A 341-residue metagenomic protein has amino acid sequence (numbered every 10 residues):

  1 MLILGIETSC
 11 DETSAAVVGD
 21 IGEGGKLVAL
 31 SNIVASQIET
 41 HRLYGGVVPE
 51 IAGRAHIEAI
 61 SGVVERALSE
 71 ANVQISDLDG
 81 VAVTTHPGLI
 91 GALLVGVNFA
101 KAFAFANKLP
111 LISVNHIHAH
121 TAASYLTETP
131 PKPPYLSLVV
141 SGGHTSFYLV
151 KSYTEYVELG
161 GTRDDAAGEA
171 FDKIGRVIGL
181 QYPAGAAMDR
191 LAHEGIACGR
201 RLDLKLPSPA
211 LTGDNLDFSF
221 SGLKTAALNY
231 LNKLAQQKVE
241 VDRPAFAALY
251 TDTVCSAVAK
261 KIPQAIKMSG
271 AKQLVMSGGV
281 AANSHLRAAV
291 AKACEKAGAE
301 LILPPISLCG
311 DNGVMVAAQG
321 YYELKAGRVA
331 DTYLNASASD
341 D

Functional and structural regions predicted by a protein language model:
L2-P87, H116, H120: N-terminal beta-alpha supersecondary unit
T13-G19, S137-V139, T145-L149: Short beta-strand scaffold segments in enzyme catalytic cores
N32, R190-L274, N283-A297, L324-G327: A contiguous, well-structured pocket-lining segment that forms one wall/lid of small-molecule binding clefts in soluble
V83-L109, S284-K292: Short Gly/Thr/Asp-enriched flexible loops that form oxyanion-binding sites at enzyme active sites
S113-L136, Q319: Conserved phosphate-binding catalytic cores of ATP/NTP-utilizing and phosphoryl-transfer enzymes
S113-V114, L274, A291-V316: Conserved phosphate-binding/catalytic loops in two-lobed NTP-binding clefts
T129, S152-I196, K224-T225, N229-A235: Glycine-rich phosphate-binding loop plus the immediately following alpha-helix
P304-D341: Glycine-rich phosphate-binding/hydrolytic loop that grips phosphoryl groups
